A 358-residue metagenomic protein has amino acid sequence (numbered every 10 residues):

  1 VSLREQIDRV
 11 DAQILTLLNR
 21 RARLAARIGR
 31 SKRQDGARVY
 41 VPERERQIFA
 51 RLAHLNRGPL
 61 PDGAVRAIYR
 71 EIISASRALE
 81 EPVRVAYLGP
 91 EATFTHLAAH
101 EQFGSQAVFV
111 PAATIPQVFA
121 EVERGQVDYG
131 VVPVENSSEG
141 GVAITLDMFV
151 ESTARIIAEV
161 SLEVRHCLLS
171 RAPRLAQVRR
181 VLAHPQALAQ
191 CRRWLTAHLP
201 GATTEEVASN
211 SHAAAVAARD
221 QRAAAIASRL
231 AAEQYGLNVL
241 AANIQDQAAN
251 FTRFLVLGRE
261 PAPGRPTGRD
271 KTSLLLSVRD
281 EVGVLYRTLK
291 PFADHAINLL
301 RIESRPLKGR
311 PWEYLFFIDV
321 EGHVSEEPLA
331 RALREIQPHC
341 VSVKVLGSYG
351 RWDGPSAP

Functional and structural regions predicted by a protein language model:
V1-P358: Domain-level signature for soluble enzymes in the chorismate/prephenate branch of the shikimate pathway
